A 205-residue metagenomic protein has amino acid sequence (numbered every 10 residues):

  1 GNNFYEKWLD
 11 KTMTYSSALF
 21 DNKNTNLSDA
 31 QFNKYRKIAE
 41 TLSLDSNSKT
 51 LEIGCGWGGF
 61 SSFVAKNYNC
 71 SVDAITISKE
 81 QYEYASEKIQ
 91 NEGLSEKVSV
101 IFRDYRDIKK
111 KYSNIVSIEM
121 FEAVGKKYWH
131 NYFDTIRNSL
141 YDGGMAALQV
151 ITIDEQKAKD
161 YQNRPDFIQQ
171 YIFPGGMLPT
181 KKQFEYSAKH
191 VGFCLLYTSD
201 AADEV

Functional and structural regions predicted by a protein language model:
G1-T41: Conserved Class I S-adenosyl-L-methionine-dependent methyltransferase catalytic core
N47-G54: Conserved class I S-adenosyl-L-methionine
G59-Y68: Conserved SAM-binding loop of SAM-dependent methyltransferases across substrates and taxa, primarily the Class I
R106-I115: A short acidic, Gly/Pro-enriched loop at the edge of an enzyme's catalytic core that lines a small-molecule cofactor
H130-D142: A short glycine-rich, Lys/Arg-flanked "PGG" loop and its adjoining helix->strand segment in the class I
G143-V150: Conserved beta-strand signature within the Rossmann-like core of class I S-adenosyl-L-methionine
K157-P174: Short, glycine-/aromatic-enriched active-site segment of Class I SAM-dependent methyltransferases
Y197-E204: Conserved small/polar residues in nucleotide/adenosyl-binding loops
